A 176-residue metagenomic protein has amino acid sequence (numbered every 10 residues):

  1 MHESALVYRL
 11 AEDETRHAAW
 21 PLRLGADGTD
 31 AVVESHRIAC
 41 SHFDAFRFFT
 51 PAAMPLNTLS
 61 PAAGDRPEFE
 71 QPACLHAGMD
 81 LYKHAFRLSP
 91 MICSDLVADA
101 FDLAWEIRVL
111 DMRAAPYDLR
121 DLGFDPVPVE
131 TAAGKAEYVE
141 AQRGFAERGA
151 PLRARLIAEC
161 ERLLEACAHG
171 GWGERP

Functional and structural regions predicted by a protein language model:
M1-P176: Mature, function-bearing regions of proteins
